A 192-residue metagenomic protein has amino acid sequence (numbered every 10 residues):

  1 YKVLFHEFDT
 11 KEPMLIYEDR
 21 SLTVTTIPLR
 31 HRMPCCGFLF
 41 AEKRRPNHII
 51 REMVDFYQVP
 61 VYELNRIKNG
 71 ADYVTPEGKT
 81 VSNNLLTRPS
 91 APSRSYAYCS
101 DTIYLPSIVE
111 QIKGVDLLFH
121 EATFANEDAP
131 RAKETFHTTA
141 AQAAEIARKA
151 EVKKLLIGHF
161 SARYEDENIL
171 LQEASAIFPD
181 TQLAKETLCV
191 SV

Functional and structural regions predicted by a protein language model:
Y1-D9: Active-site neighborhood of divalent metal-dependent phosphoester bond hydrolases
V3, L22, T181: Short, conserved active-site loop motifs that form the nucleotide-linked donor/cofactor pocket
E7, L39, V54-V59, I67-V74 (+3 more regions): Short C-terminal domain-edge/linker segments immediately following a structured domain
T10, L29-H31, D101, F136 (+1 more regions): Short beta->alpha junction loops/turns
T10-L15, R32-M33, T187-V192: A short acidic, often aromatic-flanked loop/helix-cap motif at beta-alpha or helix-coil junctions that lines enzyme
K11-L15, T25, L171-Q172: Intrinsically disordered, low-complexity boundary segments flanking structured domains
Y17-Y98, T102-E110, L117: Active-site-proximal loop/helix segment associated with metal-binding centers of metalloenzymes
L105-V192: Binuclear metal-ion centers of metallo-dependent hydrolases, dominated by the metallo-beta-lactamase
